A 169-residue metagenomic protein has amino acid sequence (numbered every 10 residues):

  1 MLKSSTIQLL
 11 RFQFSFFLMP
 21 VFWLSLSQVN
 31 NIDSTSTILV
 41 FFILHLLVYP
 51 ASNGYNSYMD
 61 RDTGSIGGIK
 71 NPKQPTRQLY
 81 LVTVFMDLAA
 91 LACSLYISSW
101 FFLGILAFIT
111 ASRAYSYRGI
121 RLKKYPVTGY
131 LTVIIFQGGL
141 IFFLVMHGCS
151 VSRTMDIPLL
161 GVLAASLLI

Functional and structural regions predicted by a protein language model:
M1-M59, Q78, S99-M155: Topogenic membrane-insertion module of multi-pass membrane proteins
R61-L106: Multi-pass membrane catalytic core of lipid/isoprenoid biosynthesis enzymes
P158-I169: Faces of alpha-helical transmembrane segments in polytopic inner-membrane proteins
